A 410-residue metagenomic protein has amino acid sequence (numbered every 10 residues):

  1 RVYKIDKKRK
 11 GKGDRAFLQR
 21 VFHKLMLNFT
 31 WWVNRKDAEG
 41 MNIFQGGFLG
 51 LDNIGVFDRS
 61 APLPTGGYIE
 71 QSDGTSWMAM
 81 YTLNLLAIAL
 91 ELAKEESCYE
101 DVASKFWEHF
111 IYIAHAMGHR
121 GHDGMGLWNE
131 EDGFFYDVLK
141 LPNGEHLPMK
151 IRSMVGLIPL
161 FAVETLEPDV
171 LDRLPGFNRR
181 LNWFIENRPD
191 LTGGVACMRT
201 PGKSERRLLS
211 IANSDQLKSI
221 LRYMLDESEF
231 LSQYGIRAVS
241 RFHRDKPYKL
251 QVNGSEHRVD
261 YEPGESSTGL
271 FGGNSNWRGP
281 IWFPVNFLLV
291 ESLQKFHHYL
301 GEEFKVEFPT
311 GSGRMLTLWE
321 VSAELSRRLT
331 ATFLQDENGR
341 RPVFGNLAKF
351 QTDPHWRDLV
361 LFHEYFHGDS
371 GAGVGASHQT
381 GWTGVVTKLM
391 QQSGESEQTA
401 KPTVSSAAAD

Functional and structural regions predicted by a protein language model:
R1-D410: Acidic, mature catalytic/reactive cores of soluble proteins
